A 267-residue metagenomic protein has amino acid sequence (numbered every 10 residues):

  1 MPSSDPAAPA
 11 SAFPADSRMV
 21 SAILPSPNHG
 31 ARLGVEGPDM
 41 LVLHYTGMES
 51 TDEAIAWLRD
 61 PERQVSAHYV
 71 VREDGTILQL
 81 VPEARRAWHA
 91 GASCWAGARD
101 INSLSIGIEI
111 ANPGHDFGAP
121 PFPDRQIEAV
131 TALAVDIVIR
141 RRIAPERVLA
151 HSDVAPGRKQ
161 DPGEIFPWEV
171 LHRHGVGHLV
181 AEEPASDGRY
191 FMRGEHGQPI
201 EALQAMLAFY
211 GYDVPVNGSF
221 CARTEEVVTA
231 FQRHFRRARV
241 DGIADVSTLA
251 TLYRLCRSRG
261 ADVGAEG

Functional and structural regions predicted by a protein language model:
P2, G91-C94, P123-E146, A155-G267: Cell-envelope/ECM-targeting effectors and their regulatory/trafficking segments
P2-E146: Active-site-adjacent loop/helix surface patches within enzyme catalytic domains that shape the substrate-binding cleft
P113, V154-A155: Short acidic/polar capping segments at secondary-structure boundaries
